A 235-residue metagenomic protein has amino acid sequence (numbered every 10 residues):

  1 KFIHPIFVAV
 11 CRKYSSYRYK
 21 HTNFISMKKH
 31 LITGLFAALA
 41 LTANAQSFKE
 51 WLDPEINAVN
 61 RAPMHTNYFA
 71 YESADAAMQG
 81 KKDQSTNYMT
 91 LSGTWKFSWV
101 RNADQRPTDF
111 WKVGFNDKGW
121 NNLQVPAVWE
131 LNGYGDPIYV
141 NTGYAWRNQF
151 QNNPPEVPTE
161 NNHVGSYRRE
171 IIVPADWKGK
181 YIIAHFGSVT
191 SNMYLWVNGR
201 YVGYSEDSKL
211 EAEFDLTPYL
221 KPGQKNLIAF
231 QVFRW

Functional and structural regions predicted by a protein language model:
K1-F48: Bacterial Sec-dependent N-terminal signal peptides
Q46, M64-Y68, D117: Disordered, acidic Ser/Thr/Pro-rich linker "stalks" and the adjacent N-terminal cap of the next globular domain
S47-A58, A62, A77, K81-K82 (+6 more regions): Accessory beta-strand-rich segments of carbohydrate-active enzymes
Y68-G80: Short, contiguous pre-domain boundary segments
E72, M89, R101-A103, T108: Beta-propeller folds
D83-S92, K112-F115: N-terminal helix-cap/turn-to-beta initiation motif at the start of protein domains
R106-G119, L123-V125: Short Gly/aromatic-enriched secondary-structure transition segments
G119, Q124-N152: Aromatic- and Gly/Pro-rich amphipathic surface segment
